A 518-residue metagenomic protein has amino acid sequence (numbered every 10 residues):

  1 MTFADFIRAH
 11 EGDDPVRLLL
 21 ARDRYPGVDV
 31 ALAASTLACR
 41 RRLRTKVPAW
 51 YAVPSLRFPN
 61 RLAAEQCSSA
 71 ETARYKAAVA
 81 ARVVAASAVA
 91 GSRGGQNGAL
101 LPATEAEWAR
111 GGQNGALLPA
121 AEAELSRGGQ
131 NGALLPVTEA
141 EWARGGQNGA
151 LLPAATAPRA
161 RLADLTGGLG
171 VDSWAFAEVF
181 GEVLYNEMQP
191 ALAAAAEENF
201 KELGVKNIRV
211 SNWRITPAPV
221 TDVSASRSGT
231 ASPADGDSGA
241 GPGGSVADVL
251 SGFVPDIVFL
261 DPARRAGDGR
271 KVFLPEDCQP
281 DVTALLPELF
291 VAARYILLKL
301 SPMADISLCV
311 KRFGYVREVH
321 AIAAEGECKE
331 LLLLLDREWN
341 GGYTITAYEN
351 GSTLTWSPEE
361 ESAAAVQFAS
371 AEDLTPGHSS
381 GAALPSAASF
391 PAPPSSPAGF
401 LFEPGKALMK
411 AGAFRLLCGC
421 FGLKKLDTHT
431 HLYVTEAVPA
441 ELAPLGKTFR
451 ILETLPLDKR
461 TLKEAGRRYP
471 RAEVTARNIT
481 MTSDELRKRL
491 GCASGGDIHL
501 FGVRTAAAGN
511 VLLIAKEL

Functional and structural regions predicted by a protein language model:
M1-L518: SAM-dependent transferase fold signal centered on methyltransferase-like domains, encompassing both Class I
